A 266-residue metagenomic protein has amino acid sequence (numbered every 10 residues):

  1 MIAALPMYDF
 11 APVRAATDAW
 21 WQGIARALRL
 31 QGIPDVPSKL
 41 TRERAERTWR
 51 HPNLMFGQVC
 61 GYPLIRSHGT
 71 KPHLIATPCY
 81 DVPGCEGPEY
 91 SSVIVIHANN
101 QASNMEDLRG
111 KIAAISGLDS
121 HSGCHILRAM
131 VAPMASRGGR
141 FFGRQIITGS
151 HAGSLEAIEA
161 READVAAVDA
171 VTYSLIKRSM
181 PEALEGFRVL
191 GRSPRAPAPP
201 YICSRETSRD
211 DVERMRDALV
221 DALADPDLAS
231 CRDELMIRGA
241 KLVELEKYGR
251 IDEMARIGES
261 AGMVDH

Functional and structural regions predicted by a protein language model:
M1-K71, G87-E89, D227-H266: N-terminal hydrophobic or amphipathic helices and topogenic motifs
I2, A76, G84, P88-S91 (+2 more regions): Periplasmic-binding protein-like
A3-G23, G87-S154, A229-R238, L242-G249: Bilobed "Venus flytrap"/periplasmic-binding protein-like clamshell domains and structurally analogous long
D35-W49, C60, C79-V82, G138-E156 (+1 more regions): Short helix-initiation/N-cap motifs at beta->coil->alpha
R50-G57, K111-A113, E159-V168: Alpha-to-beta junction loops
C60-G69, P133, E159, D164-L184: A ligand-binding cleft/hinge motif common to bilobed small-molecule-binding domains
G61-D107: A glycine-rich, hydrophobic loop/mini-helix early in the fold
S154, A163-A166, P199: Conserved active-site beta-strand-loop modules that form the wall/rim of enzyme catalytic pockets and either contain
